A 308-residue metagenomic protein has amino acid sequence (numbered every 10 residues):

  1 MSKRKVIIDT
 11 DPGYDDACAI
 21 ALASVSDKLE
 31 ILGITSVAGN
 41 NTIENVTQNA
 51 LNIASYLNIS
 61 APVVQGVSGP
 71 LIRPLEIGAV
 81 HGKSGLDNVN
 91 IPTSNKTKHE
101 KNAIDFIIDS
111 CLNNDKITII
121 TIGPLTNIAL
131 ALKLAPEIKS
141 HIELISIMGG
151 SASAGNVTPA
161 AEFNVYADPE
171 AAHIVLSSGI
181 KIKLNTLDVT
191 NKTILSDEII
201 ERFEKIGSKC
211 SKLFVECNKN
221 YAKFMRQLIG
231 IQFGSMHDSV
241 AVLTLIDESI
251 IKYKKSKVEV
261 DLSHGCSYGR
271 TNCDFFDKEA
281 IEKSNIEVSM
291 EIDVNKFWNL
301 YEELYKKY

Functional and structural regions predicted by a protein language model:
S2-K3, L22-S26, E30-I31, Y166-D168 (+1 more regions): Conformational coupling and interaction surfaces
S2-T10, Y14-N52, P92-K192, D197: Active-site histidine-anchored catalytic micro-motif
R4, T47-N113, S284-D293, E302-K306: Metal-dependent C-N hydrolase catalytic cores
N41-N45, N49, L71, A152-A154 (+1 more regions): Short, mixed-charge aromatic SLiMs
V63, V175, V242: A residue-level signal for conserved active-site and pocket-lining positions in enzyme catalytic cores
E76-S84, T158-E162, I200-E201, F275: Short, surface-exposed amphipathic charged segments that create phosphate/polyanion-binding patches used for binding
L86, F163, V260: Short clusters of hydrophobic/aromatic residues that line enzyme substrate/ligand-binding pockets
